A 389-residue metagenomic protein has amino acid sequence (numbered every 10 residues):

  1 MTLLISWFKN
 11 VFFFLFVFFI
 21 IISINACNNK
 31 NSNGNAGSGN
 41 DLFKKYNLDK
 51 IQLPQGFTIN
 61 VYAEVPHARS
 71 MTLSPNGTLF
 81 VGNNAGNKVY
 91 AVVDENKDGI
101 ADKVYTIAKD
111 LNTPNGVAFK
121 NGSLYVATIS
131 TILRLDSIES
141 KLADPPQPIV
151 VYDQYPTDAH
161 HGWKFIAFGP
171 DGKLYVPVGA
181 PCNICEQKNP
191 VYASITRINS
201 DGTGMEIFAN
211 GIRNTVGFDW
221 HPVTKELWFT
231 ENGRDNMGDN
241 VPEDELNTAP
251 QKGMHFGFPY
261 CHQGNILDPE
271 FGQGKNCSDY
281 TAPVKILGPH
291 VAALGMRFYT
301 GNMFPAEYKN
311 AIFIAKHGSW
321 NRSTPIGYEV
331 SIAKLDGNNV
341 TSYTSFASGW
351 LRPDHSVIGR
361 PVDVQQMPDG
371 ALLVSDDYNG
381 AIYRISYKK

Functional and structural regions predicted by a protein language model:
T2-F14: Bacterial N-terminal signal peptides that target proteins for export
I5-S6, V17, D144, G337: Generic detector of low-complexity/intrinsically disordered segments and short hydrophobic N-terminal stretches
W7-F8, F19, M296: Generic low-complexity, intrinsically disordered sequence content enriched in small uncharged/hydrophobic residues
F13-I21: Hydrophobic helical h-region of N-terminal Sec-dependent signal peptides in bacterial secretory/periplasmic proteins
S23-A26: C-terminal motif of bacterial Sec signal peptides marking the signal peptidase cleavage site
N28-K389: Beta-propeller domains with acidic blade repeats across secreted/periplasmic ectodomains and cytosolic WD/CNH propellers
